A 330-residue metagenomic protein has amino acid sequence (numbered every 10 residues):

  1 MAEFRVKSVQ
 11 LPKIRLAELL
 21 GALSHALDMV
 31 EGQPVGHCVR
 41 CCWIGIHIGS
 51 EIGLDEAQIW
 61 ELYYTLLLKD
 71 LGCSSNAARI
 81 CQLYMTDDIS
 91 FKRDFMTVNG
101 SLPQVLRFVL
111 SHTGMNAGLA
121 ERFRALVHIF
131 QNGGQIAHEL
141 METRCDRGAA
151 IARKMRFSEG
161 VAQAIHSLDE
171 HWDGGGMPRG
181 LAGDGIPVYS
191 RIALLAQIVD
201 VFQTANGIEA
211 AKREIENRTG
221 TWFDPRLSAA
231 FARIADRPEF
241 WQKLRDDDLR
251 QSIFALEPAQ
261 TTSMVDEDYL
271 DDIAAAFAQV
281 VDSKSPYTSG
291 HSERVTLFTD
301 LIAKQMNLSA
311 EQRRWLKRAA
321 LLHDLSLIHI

Functional and structural regions predicted by a protein language model:
R5-I52, A57, L62, D271: Intrinsically disordered, low-complexity terminal regulatory regions
R5-V6, Q10, W60-L67, S75-T97 (+5 more regions): Histidine/acidic-rich helix-loop-helix segments that form or flank divalent-metal centers in metalloenzyme catalytic
L19-G36, H128-Q135, D173-G180, Q260-T262 (+1 more regions): Active-site flanking loop/helix segments enriched in acidic
G21-S24, I46, H166-E170, A274-D282 (+3 more regions): Amphipathic, well-packed alpha-helical segments that form the structural scaffold of globular domains
R191-Q203: Conserved beta-strand-loop-short alpha-helix elements that form and flank the Mn2+/Mg2+-coordinating active site
S289-L322: Phosphate-binding active sites in nucleotide-utilizing proteins
I328-I330: Conserved small/polar residues in nucleotide/adenosyl-binding loops
